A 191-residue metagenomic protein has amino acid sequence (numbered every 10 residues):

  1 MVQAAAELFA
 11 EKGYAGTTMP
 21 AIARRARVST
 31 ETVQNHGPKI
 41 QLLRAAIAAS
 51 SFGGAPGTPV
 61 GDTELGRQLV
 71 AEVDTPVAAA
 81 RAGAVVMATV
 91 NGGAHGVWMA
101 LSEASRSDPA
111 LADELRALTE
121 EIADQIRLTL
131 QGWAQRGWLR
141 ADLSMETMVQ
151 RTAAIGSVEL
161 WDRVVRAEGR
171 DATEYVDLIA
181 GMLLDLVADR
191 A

Functional and structural regions predicted by a protein language model:
A4-A45: Helix-turn-helix
A4-K12, L65-L69, V97, L101 (+4 more regions): Solvent-exposed, amphipathic alpha-helical segments
T18-A21, A104-D108: Helix-loop segments that flank and shape redox-cofactor active sites
H36, A45-A46, T129, L178: Residues in the recognition helix of alpha-helical DNA-binding motifs
K39, S50, G83, M87 (+4 more regions): Hydrophobic/aromatic residues within well-ordered alpha-helical segments
Q41, A45-A48, P56-G92, V149: Hydrophobic alpha-helical connector segments
V85-S102, P109-R136, T147-Q150, A188: Amphipathic alpha-helical packing segments from all-alpha helical-bundle domains
D124-R136, T147-A191: C-terminal peripheral helix-coil segments that are non-catalytic and often amphipathic
